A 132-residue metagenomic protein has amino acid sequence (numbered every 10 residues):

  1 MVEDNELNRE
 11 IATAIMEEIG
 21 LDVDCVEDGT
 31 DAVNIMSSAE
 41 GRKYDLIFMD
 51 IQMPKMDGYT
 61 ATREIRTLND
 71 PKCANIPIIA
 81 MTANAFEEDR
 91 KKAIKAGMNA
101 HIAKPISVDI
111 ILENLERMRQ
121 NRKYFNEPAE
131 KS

Functional and structural regions predicted by a protein language model:
M1-S132: C-terminal compact regulatory domains
